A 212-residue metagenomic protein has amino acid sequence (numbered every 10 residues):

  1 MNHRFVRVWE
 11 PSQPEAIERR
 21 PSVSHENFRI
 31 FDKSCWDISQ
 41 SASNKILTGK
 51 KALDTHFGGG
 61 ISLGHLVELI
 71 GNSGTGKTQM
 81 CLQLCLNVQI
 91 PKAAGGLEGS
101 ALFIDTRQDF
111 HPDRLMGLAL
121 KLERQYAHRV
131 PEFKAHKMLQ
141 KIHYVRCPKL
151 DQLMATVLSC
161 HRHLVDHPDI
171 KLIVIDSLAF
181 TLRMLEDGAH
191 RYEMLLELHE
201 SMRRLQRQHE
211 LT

Functional and structural regions predicted by a protein language model:
R4-R129: The Walker A/P-loop phosphate-binding site
K50, D54, L63, T78 (+4 more regions): Amphipathic alpha-helical transducer elements in NTP-driven molecular machines
G74, I90, Y192-T212: Substrate-engagement module of ASCE P-loop NTPases
G96-G188: Conserved inter-motif catalytic segment of the P-loop NTP-binding fold
